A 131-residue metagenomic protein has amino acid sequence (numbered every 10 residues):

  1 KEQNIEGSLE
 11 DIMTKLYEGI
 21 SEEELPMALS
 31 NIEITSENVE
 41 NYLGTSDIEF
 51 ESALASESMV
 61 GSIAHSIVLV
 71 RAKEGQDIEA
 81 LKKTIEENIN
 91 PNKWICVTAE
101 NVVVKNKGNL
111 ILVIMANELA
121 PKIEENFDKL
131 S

Functional and structural regions predicted by a protein language model:
K1-S131: Soluble, non-membrane globular domain cores that form compact, hydrophobic packing and curved binding surfaces
